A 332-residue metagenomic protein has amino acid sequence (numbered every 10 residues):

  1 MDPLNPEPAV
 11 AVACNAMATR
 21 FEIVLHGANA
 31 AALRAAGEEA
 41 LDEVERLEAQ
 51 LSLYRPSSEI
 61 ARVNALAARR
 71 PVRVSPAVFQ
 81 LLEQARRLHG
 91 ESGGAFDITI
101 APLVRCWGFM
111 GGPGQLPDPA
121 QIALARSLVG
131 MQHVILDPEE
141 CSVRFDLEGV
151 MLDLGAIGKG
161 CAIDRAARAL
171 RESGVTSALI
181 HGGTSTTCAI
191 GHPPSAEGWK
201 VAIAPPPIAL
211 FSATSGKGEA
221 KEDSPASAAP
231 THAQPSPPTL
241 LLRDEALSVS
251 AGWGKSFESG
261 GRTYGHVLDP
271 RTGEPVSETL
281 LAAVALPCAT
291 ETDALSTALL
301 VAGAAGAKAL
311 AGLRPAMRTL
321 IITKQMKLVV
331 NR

Functional and structural regions predicted by a protein language model:
M1-R332: Mature catalytic core of soluble alpha/beta enzymes
